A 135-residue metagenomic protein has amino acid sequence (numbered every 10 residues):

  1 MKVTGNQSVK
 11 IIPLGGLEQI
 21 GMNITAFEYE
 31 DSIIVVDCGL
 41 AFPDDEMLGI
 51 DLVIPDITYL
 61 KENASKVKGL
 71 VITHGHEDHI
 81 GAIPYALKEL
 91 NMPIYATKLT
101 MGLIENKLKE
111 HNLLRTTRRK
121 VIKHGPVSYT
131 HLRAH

Functional and structural regions predicted by a protein language model:
M1-P13, L17: Generic start-of-chain signal for non-secretory N-termini
L17-M22, S32-I72, Y85-M92, A96 (+2 more regions): Pre-active-site segment of Zn-dependent metallo-hydrolases
N23-F27: Short beta-strand scaffold segments in enzyme catalytic cores
H79: N-terminal Rossmann-fold NAD(P) dinucleotide-binding loop
R119-K123: Short acidic-hydrophobic, aromatic-tinged amphipathic segments that line or gate anion-handling sites
G125-Y129: Glycine-centered loop/turn motifs
T130-H135: Conserved small/polar residues in nucleotide/adenosyl-binding loops
